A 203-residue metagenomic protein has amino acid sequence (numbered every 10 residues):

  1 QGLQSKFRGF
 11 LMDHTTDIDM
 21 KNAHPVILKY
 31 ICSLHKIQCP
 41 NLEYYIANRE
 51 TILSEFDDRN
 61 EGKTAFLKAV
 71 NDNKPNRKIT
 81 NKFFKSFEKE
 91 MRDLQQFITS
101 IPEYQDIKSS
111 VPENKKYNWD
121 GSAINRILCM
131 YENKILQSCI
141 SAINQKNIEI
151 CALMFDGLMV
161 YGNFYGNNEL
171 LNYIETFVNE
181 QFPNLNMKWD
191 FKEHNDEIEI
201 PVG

Functional and structural regions predicted by a protein language model:
Q1-D120: Helical catalytic core of nucleic-acid polymerases
T15-I18, Q137, I143, L158-Y161: Catalytic phosphate/metal-binding cores of nucleic-acid and nucleotide-processing enzymes, i.e., regions that mediate
D19-M20, F66, E149-G162: Catalytic palm active-site di-aspartate
H24-I31, G162-G166, L170-L171: A short acidic (Asp/Glu
R59-L67, I124-M130, L153-F155: Short basic/aromatic active-site micro-motif
N73-F83, G121, Y165-G203: C-terminal polymerase-core module
K115-N133: Short glycine-/aliphatic-rich beta-strand segments at the starts of folded cytosolic domains
I127-K146: Short amphipathic alpha-helix segments
